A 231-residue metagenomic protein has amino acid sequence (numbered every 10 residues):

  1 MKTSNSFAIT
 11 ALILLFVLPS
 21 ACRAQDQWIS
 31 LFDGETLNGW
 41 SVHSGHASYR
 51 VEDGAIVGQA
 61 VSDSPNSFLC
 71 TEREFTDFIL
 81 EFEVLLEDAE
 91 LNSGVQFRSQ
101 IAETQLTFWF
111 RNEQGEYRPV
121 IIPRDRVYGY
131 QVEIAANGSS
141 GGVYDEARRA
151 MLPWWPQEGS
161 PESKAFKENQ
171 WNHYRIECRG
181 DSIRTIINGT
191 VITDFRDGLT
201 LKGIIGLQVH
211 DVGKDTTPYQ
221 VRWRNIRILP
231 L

Functional and structural regions predicted by a protein language model:
M1-I9: Positively charged n-region of N-terminal signal peptides that target proteins for export
T10-P19: Bacterial N-terminal signal peptides
C22-L231: Carbohydrate-interacting regions of secretory-pathway proteins
